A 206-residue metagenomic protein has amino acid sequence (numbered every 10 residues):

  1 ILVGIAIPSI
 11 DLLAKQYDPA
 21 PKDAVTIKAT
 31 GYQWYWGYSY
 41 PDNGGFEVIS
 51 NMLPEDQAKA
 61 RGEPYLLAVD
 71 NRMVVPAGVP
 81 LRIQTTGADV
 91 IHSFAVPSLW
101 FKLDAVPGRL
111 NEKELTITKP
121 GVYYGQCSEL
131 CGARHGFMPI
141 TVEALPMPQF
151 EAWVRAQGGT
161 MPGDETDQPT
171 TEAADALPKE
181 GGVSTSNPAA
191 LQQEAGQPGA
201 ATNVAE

Functional and structural regions predicted by a protein language model:
I1-E206: Non-transmembrane, membrane-proximal soluble domains of secreted or membrane proteins
